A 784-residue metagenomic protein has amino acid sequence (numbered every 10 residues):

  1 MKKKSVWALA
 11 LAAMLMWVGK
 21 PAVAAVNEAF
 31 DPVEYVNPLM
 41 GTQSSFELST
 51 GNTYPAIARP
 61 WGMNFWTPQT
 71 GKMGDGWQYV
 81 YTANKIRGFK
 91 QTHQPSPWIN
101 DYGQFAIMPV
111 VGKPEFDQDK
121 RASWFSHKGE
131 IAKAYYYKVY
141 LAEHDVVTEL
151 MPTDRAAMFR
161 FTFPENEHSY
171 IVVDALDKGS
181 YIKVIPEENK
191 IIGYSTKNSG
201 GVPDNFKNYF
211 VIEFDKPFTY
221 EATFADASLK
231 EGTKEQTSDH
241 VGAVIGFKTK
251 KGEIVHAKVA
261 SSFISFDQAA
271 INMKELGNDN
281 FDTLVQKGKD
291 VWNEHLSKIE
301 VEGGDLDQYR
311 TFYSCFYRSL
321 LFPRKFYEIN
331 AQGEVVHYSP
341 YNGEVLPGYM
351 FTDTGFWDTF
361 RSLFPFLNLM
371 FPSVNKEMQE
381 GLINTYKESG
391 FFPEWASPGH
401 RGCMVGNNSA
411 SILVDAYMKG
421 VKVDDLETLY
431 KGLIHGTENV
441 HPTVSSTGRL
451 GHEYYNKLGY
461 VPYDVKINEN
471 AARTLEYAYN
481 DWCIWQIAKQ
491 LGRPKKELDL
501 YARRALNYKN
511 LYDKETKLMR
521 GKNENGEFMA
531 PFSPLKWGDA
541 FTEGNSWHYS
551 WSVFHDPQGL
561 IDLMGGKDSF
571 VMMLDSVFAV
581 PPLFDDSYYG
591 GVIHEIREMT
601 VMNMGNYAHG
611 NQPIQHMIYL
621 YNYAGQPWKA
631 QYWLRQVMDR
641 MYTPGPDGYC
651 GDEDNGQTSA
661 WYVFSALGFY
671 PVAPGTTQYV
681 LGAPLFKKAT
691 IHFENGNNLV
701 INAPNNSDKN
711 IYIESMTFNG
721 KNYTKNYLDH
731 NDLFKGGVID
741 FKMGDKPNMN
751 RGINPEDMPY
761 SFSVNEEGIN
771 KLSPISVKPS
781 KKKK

Functional and structural regions predicted by a protein language model:
M1-V26, K778-K782: Bacterial Sec-dependent N-terminal signal peptides
A24-F364, N368-S411, Y417-L475, C483-N510 (+8 more regions): Accessory carbohydrate-recognition regions in carbohydrate-active enzymes
N480: ATP-dependent phospho-/nucleotidyl transfer catalytic cores
A703: Conserved catalytic core of nucleotide polymerization and phosphodiester-bond processing enzymes
Y712: Extracellular attachment/recognition segments
